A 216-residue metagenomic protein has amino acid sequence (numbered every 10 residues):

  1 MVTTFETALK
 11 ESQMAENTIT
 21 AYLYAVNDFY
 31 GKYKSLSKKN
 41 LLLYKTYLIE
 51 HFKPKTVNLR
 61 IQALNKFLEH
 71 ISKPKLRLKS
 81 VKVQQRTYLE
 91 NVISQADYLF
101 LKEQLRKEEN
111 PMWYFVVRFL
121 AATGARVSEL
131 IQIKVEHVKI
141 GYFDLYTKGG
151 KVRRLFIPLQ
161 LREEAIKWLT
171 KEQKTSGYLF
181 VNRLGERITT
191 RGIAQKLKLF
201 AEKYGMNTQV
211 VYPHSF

Functional and structural regions predicted by a protein language model:
M1-F216: Conserved catalytic core of the tyrosine transesterase superfamily
